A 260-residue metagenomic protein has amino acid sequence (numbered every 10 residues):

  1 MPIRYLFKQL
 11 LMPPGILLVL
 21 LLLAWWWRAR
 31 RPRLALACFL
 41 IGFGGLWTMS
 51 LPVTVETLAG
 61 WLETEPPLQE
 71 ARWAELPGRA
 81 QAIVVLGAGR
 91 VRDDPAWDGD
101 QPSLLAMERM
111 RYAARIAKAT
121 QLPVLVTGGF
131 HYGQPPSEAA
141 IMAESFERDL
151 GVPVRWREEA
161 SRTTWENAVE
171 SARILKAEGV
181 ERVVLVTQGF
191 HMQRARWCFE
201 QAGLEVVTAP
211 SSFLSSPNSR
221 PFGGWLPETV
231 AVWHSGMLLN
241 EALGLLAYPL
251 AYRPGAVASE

Functional and structural regions predicted by a protein language model:
M1-W26: Membrane-embedded alpha-helical segments of integral membrane proteins
P2-F7, T54, L58-L62, L239-L246: Hydrophobic alpha-helical segments of integral membrane proteins, encompassing both true transmembrane helices
P14-I16, P52, Y252-R253: Extended, histidine- and acidic-residue-enriched regions that form the cofactor-binding/catalytic faces
W27-A35: Membrane-interface helix-boundary motifs at transmembrane edges
L36-L51: Hydrophobic membrane-insertion alpha-helices, especially the h-region of bacterial N-terminal signal peptides
T48-T229: A structural signal for short, hydrophobic/glycine-enriched beta-strand patches
P221-G224, W233-A242, L246-E260: Extracytoplasmic/luminal low-complexity segments enriched in Pro/Gly and acidic/polar residues that act as flexible
